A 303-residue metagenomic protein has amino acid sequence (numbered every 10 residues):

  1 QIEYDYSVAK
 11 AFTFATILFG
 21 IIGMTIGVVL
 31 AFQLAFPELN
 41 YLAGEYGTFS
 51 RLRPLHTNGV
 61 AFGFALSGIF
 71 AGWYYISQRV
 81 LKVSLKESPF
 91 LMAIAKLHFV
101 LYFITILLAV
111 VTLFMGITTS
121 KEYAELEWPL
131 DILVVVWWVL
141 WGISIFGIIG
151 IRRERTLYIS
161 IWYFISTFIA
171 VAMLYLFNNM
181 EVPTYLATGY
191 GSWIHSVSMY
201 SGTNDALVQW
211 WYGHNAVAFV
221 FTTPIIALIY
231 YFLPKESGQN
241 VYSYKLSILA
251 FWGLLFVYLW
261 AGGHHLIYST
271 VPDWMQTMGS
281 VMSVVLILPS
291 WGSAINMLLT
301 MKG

Functional and structural regions predicted by a protein language model:
Q1-A11: Cytosolic juxtamembrane amphipathic/interface segments immediately preceding and feeding into a transmembrane helix
E3, Y41-G44, M199-G202: Short hydrophobic/aromatic segments of transmembrane alpha-helices and their interfaces
K10-L42, Y46-V83, S88-G116, W128-I149 (+4 more regions): Hydrophobic cores of alpha-helical transmembrane segments in multi-pass integral membrane proteins
T118-K121: Membrane-helix boundary connector in multi-pass membrane proteins
A124: Acidic/His metal-coordination segments adjacent to aromatic residues that form catalytic metal sites in metalloenzymes
F177-V197, D205: Conserved, charged catalytic cores of large soluble enzymes
A187-Y190, S198-M199, L266-M278: Extracellular/periplasmic helix-loop-helix junctions in multi-pass membrane proteins
